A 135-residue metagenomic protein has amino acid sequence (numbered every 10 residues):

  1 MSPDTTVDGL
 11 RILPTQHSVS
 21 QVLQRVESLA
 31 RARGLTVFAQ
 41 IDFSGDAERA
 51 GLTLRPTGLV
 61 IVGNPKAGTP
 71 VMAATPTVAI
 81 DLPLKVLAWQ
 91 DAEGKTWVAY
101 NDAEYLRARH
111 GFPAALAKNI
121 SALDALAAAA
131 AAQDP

Functional and structural regions predicted by a protein language model:
M1-R33, A132: Terminal, regulation- and interaction-focused segments at domain boundaries
R25, F38, R49-A50, W97: Amphipathic alpha-helical hairpins
A39-L87: Compact, glycine-rich, soluble single-domain proteins
K85-P113: Beta-strand/loop substructures that line and gate deep hydrophobic ligand-binding cavities in soluble
A108-P135: Well-ordered alpha/beta subsegment
